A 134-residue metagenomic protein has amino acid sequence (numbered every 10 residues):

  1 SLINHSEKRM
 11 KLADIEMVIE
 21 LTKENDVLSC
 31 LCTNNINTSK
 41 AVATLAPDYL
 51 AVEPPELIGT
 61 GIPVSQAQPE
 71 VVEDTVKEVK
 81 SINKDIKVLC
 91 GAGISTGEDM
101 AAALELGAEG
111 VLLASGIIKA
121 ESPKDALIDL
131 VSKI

Functional and structural regions predicted by a protein language model:
S1-I3, S29-L31, L50-V52, V88-A92 (+1 more regions): Hydrophobic faces of well-ordered beta-strands that scaffold small-molecule active sites in alpha/beta enzyme cores
H5-T22, N37-A41, G61-E78, G97-E98 (+1 more regions): Active-site-adjacent beta->alpha loops and helix N-cap segments on the catalytic face of soluble alpha/beta enzymes
S6, L28, N34-I36, P55-L57 (+2 more regions): Active-site beta-loop-alpha junctions enriched in small/polar residues
K23-N34, S81-G91: Short beta-strand/loop segments at the ligand-binding rim of alpha/beta enzyme cores
N34-A46, L89-V111: Catalytic cores of alpha/beta
L50-E56, A67: Active-site beta-strand/loop microenvironment that shapes enzyme catalytic pockets
E53, A103, A114, L130: Conserved, mostly hydrophobic/aromatic
